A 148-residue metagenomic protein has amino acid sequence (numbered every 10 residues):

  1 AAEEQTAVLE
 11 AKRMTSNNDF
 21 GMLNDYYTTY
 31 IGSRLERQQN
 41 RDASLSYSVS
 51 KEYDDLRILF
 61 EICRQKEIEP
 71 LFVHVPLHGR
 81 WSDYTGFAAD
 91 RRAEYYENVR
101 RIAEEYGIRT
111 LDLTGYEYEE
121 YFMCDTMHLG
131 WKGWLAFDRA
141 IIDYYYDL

Functional and structural regions predicted by a protein language model:
A1-K66: Secreted/periplasmic serine-hydrolase-like ester/acetyl group-modifying domain
E4-A11, T15, R37-N40, S44 (+5 more regions): Generic alpha-helix detector with strongest preference for long hydrophobic helices that associate with membranes
R34-Q39, H74-L77, R100: Generic detector of short, locally flexible boundary/turn motifs and exposed helical patches
D55-P70, R101-R109: A structural motif corresponding to the C-terminal end of an alpha-helix and its immediate exit/capping segment
I62-F87: Active-site segments of SGNH/GDSL-like serine hydrolases that catalyze O-acetyl group transfer/hydrolysis on lipids
S82-L148: Long, positively charged, glycine-interspersed low-complexity recognition regions
